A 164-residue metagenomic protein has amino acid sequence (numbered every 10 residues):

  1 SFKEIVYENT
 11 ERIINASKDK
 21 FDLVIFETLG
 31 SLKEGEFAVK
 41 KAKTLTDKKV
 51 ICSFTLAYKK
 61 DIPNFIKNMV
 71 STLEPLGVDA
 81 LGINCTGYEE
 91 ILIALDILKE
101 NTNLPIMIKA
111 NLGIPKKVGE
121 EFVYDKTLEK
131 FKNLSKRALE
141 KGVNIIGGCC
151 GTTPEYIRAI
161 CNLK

Functional and structural regions predicted by a protein language model:
S1-K164: Domain-level signal for soluble alpha/beta catalytic cores
